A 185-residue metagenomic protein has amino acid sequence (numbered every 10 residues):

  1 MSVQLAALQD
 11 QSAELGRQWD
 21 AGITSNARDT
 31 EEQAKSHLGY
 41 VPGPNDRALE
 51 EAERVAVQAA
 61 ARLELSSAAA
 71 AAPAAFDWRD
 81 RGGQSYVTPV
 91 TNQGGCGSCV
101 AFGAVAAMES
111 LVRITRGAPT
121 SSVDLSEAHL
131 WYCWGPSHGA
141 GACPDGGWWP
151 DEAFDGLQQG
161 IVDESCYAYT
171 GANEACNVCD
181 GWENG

Functional and structural regions predicted by a protein language model:
M1-G185: Catalytic-core signature of thiol
